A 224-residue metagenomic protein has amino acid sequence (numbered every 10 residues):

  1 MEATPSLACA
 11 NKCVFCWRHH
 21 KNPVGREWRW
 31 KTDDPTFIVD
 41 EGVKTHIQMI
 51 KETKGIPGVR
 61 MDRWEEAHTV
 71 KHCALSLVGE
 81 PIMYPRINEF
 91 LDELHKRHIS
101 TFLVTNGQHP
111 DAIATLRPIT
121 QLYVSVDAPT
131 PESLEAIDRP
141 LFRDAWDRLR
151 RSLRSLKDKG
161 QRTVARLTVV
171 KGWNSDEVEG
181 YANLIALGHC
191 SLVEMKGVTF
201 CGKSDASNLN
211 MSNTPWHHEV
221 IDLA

Functional and structural regions predicted by a protein language model:
M1-F37, E41-K44: Canonical Radical SAM [4Fe-4S] cluster-binding loop centered on the CxxxCxxC motif and its immediate flanking residues
F37-E65: Short Fe-S-cluster ligation motifs
G42, H46, I50, L153-L156 (+2 more regions): Hydrophobic, Leu/Ile/Phe/Ala-enriched alpha-helical segments that form helix-helix packing faces
G55-H218: Conserved AdoMet/S-adenosylmethionine-binding subsite of the radical SAM
H218-A224: C-terminal accessory regions of radical SAM enzymes
